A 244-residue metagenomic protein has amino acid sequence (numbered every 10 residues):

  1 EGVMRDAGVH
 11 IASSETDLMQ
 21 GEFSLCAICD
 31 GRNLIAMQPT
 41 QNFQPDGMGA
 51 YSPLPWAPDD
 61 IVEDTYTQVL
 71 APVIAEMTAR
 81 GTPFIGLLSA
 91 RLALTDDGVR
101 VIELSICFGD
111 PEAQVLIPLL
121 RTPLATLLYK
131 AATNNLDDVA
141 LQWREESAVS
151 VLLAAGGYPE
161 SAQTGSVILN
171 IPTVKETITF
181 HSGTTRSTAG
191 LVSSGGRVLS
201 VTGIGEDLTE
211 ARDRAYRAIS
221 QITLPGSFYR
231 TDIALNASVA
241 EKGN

Functional and structural regions predicted by a protein language model:
E1-A12, G31, S52-A71: Active-site nucleotide/adenylate-binding loops and adjacent lid/helix of ATP-dependent enzymes
E1-S24, A71-G81: Conserved ATP-binding module of the ATP-grasp superfamily
A12-S14, T82-L94, T231: A short glycine-rich, hydrophobically flanked beta-strand micro-motif that places a catalytic Asp/Glu for divalent metal
E22-P45, A90-R91, R100-S105: Beta-strand scaffold of nucleotide-dependent catalytic cores
P45-S52, D96-P111: Conserved phosphate/anionic-ligand binding catalytic regions in large, soluble enzymes, centered on
Y66-L88, S105-E176: Active-site "cap" helix and flanking loop/linker of ATP-utilizing ligase/carboxylase catalytic domains
T78, T82, L94-D97, V101: Hard-cation-handling environments
K130-N244: Peripheral (often C-terminal) accessory segments that flank ATP-dependent C-N-forming ligase machineries
